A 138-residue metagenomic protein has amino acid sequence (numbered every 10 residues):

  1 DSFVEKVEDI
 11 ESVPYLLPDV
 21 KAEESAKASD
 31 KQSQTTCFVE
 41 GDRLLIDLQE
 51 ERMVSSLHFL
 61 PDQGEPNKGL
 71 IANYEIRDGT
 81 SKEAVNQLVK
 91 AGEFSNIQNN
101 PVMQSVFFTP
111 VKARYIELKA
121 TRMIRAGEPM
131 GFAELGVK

Functional and structural regions predicted by a protein language model:
D1-S29: Predominantly extracellular/luminal regions of secreted and cell-surface proteins, especially disulfide-bonded
E5, I10-S12, S33, Q49 (+1 more regions): N-terminal functional modules and adjacent low-complexity/disordered segments of proteins
V20-E24, Q98, E134: Solvent-exposed, flexible loop/coil residues
V20-K21, R52, G92: Generic low-complexity, intrinsically disordered sequence content enriched in small uncharged/hydrophobic residues
D30-Q87, N100-K138: Aromatic, loop-rich ligand-recognition surfaces of beta-strand-rich domains
Q87-I97: Solvent-exposed serine/threonine-rich low-complexity stretches and specific carbohydrate-binding patches
